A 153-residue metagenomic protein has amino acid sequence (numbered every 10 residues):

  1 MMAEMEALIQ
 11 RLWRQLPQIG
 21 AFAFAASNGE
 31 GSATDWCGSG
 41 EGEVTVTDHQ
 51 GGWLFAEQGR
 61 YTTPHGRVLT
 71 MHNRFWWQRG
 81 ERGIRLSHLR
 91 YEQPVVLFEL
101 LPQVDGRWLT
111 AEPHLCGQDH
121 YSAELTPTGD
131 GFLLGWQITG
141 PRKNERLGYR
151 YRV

Functional and structural regions predicted by a protein language model:
M2-R150: Soluble ligand-binding/transfer domains with enclosed cavities or grooves
